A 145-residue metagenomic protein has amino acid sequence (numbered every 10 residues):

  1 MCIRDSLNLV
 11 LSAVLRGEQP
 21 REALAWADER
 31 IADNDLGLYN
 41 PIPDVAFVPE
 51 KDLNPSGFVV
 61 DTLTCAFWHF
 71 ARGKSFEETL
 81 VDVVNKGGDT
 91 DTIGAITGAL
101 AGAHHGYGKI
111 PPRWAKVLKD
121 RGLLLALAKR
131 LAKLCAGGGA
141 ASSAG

Functional and structural regions predicted by a protein language model:
M1-D5: Conserved small/polar residues in nucleotide/adenosyl-binding loops
S6-L9, D61, C65-G139: Catalytic phosphate/nucleotide-handling subdomain of diverse soluble enzymes
N8, A13, P20-D52: Small-residue-rich helix-loop
L15-Q19, N54-F58, G88-T92: Short, contiguous, pocket-lining structural segments that sit at or immediately flank catalytic/ligand-binding sites
G17-R21, A136, A140: Surface-exposed helix-capping loop/turn segments at secondary-structure junctions
E18-A23, G73-F76: Short, charged, surface-exposed loops that flank catalytic or proteolytic processing sites
I42-V59, S75-V84: A beta-strand-loop signature enriched in Asp, Gly, Thr, and Trp that corresponds to the sialidase/neuraminidase Asp-box
